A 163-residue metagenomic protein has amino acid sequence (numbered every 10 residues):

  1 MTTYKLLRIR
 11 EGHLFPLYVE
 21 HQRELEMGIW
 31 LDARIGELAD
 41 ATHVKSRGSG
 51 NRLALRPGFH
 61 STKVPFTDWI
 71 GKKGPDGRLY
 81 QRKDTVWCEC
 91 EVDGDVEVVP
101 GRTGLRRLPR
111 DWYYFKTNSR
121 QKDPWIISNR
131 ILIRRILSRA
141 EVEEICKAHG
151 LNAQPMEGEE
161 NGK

Functional and structural regions predicted by a protein language model:
T2-V44, D68, G77-K163: Active-site and NAD+-binding cores of ADP-ribose-processing enzymes
G48-G74: Extended catalytic/binding region for NAD+/ADP-ribose chemistry, centered on the ART fold
